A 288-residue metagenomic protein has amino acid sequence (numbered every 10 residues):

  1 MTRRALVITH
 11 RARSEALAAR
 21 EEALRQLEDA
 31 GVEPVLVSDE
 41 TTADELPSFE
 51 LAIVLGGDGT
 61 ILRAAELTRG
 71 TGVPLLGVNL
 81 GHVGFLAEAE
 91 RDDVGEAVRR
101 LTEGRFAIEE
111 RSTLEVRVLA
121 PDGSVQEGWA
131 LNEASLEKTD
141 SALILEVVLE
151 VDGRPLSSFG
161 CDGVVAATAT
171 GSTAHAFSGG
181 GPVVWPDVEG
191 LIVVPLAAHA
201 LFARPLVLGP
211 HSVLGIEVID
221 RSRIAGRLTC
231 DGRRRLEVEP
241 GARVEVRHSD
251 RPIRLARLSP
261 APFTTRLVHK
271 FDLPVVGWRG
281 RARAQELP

Functional and structural regions predicted by a protein language model:
M1-L51, L55, R91-A107, V118-G128 (+2 more regions): ATP/NTP phosphate-donor binding region
A12, D58-T60, V83, T170-S172: Short glycine-rich anion-binding loops that position phosphate/pyrophosphate groups of nucleotides and phosphorylated
V54-D58, A65-L67: N-terminal glycine-rich "phosphate-gripper" loop used for MgATP/nucleotide binding and carboxylate activation
G72-L76, I192: Proline-centered loop/turn at the N-terminus of a beta-strand
F85-D162: Catalytic core of DAGKc-family lipid kinases
L136, S141, D152-P155, R204-P288: ATP/nucleoside-binding phosphotransfer catalytic cores, i.e., glycine-rich phosphate-binding loops
L149, G171, L228: Short aromatic-centered micro-motifs
R154, S158-F202: Gly/Ser/Thr-rich active-site loops/lids in small-molecule metabolic enzymes that frequently grip phosphoryl groups
